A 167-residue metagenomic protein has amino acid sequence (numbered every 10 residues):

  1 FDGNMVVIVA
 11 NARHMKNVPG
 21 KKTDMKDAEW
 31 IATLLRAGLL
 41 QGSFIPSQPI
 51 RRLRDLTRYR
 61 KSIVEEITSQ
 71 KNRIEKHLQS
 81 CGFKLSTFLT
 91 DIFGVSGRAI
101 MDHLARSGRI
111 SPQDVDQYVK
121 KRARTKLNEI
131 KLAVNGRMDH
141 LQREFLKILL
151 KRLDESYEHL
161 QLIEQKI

Functional and structural regions predicted by a protein language model:
F1-I167: A detector of single, family-specific signature residues that are central to catalytic or substrate-handling motifs
